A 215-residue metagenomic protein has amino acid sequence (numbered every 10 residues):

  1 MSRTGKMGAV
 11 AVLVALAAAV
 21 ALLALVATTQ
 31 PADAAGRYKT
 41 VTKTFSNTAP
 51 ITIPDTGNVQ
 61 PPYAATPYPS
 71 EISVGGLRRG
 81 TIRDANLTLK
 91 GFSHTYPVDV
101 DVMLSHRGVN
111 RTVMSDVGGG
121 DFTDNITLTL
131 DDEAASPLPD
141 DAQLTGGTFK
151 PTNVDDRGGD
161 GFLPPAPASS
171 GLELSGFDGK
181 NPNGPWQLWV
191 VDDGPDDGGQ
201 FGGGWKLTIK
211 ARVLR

Functional and structural regions predicted by a protein language model:
M1-G5: Terminal targeting segments of Actinobacterial cell-envelope proteins
K6, L25, P50-T52: Generic short N-terminal amphipathic or hydrophobic helices
K6-A21: Sec-dependent N-terminal signal peptides
A21-Y38: C-terminal region of N-terminal signal peptides and the immediate post-cleavage residues of exported proteins
A35-R215: Loop and turn regions of beta-sandwich accessory domains that flank beta-strands and are enriched in small/polar
